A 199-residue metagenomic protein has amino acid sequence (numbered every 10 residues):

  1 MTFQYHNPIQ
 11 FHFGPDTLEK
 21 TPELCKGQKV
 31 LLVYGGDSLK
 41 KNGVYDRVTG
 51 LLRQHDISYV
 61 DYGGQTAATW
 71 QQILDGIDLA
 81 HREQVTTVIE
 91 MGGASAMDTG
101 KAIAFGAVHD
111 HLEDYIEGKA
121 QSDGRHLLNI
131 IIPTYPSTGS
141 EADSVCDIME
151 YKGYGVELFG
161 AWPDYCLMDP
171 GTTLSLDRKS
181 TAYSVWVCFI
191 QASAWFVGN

Functional and structural regions predicted by a protein language model:
M1-T87: ATP/NTP phosphate-donor binding region
H12-F13, V60-Y62, I89, T99 (+2 more regions): General beta-strand structural signal in soluble alpha/beta enzymes
E19-P22, T49, L74-I77, K101-A104 (+1 more regions): Predominant activation on well-ordered alpha-helical scaffold segments within soluble catalytic domains
N42-Y45, I73, K101, E141-A142 (+1 more regions): Conserved strand-to-helix beginnings and helix N-cap segments that scaffold or border functional pockets
I77, A96-D110, A142-V145: Short Gly/Thr/Asp-enriched flexible loops that form oxyanion-binding sites at enzyme active sites
V85-K101, T134-P136, S140: Glycine/serine-rich anion-binding loops at beta->alpha junctions that coordinate negatively charged ligand groups
H109-N199: A glycine/threonine-rich phosphate-anchoring loop and its flanking beta-alpha core in nucleotide/phosphate-binding
